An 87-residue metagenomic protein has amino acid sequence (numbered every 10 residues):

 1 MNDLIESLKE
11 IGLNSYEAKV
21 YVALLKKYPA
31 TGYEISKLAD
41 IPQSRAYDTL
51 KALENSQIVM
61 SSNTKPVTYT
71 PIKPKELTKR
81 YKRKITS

Functional and structural regions predicted by a protein language model:
M1-I5: Long, low-complexity, charged/polar intrinsically disordered regions in eukaryotic proteins
E6-E17, T31, I58-K84: Short, cationic-aromatic polyanion-contact patches
E17-L24: Short alpha-helical "packing" element that flanks the helix-turn-helix/winged-helix DNA-binding module
L25-T31: Short capping segments at the starts of secondary-structure elements
E34-A39: A short acidic, leucine-rich amphipathic alpha-helix
T49-S56: Alpha-helical DNA-recognition elements
